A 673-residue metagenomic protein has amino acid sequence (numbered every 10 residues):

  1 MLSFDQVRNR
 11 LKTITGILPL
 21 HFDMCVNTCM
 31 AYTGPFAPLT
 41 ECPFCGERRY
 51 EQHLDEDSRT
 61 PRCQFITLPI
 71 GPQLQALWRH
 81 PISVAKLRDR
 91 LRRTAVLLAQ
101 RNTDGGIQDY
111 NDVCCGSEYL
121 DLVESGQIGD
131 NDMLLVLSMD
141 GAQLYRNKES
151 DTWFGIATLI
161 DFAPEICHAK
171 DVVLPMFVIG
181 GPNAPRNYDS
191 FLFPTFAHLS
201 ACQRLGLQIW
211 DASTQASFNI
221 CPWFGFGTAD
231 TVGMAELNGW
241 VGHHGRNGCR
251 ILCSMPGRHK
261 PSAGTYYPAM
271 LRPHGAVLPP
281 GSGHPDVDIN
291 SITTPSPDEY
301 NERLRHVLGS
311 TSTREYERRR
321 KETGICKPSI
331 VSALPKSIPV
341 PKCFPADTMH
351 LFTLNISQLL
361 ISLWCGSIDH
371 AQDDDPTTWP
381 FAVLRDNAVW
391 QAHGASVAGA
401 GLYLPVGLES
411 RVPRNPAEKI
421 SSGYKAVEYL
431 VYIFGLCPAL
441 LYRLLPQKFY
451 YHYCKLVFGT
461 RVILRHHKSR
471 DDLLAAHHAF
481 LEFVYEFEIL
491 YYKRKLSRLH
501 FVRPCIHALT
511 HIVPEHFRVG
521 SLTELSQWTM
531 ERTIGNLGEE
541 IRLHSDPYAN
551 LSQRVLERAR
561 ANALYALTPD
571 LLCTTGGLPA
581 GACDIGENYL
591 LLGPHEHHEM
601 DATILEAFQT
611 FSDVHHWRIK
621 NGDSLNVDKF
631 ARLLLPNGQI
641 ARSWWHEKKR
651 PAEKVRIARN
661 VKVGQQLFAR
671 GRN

Functional and structural regions predicted by a protein language model:
M1-D23, A31-T33: N-terminal alpha-helical interaction blocks
P19-V26, F36-L39, R246: Residues immediately within or flanking Cys/His clusters that coordinate Zn2+ in small zinc-binding modules
M24-N27, F44, I251: Short, cysteine/histidine-rich loop/knuckle motifs that typically chelate Zn2+
P38, E47-N111, C115, Y119 (+3 more regions): Domain-level detector for long, ordered catalytic/regulatory cores in large eukaryotic signaling and trafficking
C42, D140, T195, F224-F226 (+4 more regions): Short, conserved catalytic/metal-binding motifs centered on acidic residues
C115-L122, Q127-I128, M133-G181, A439 (+2 more regions): Acidic, metal-ligating active-site segments
I160-Q208, P285, P569: Compact, glycine/acidic-enriched structural inserts
L252-C253, Q358, C365-N673: Terminal interaction-prone segments of large eukaryotic proteins
